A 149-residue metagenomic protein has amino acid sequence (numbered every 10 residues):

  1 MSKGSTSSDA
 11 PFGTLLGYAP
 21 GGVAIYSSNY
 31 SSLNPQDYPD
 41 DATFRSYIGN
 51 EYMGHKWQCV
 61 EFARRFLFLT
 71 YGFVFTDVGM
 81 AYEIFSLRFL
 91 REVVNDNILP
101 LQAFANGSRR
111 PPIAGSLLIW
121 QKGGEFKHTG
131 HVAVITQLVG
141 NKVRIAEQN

Functional and structural regions predicted by a protein language model:
S2-F89: N-terminal capping segments
F85-N149: ...with weaker cross-activation on analogous glycine-rich loops/strands in unrelated enzymes
